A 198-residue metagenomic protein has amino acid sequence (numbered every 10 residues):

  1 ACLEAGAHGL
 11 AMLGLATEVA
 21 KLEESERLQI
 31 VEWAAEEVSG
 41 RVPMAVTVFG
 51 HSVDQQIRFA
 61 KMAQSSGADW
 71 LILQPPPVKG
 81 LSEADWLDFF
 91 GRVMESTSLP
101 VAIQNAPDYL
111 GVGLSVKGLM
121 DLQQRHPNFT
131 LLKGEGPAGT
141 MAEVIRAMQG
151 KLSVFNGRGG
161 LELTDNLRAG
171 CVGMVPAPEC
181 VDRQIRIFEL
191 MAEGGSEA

Functional and structural regions predicted by a protein language model:
A1-G113, L119-D121, R125, T130: Active-site beta->alpha loop and helix N-cap motifs at the rims of alpha/beta catalytic domains
S96, P107-A198: Catalytic alpha/beta core domains of metabolic enzymes, predominantly
